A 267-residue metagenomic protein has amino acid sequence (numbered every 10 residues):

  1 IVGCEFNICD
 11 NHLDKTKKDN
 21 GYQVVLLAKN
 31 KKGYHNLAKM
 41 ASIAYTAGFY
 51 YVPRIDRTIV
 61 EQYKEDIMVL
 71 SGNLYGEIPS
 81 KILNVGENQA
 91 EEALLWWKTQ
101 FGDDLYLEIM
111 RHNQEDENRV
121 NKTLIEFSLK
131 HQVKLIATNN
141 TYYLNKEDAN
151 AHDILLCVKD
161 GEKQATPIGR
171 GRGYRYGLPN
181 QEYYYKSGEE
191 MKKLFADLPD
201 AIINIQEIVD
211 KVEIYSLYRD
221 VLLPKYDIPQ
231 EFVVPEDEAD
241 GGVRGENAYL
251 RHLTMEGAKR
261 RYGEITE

Functional and structural regions predicted by a protein language model:
I1-E267: Phosphodiester-processing cores and adjacent nucleic acid-binding clamps
